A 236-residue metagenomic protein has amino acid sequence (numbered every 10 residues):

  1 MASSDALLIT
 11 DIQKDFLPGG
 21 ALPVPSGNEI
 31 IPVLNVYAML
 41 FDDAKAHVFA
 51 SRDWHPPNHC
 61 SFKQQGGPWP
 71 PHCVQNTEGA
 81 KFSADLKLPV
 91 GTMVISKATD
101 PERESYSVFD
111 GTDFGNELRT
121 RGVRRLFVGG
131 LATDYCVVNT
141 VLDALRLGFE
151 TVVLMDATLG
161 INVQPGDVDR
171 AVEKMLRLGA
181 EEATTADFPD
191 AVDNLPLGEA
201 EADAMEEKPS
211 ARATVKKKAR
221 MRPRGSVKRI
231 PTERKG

Functional and structural regions predicted by a protein language model:
M1-A98, T120, R124, E150-V152 (+1 more regions): Active-site acidic carboxylates
L34-L40, Y135-G148: Histidine-anchored nucleotide/phosphate-binding helix
P57-C60, R103, V137: Short catalytic/ligand-binding loop motif for oxyanion handling, primarily in non-cytosolic enzymes, centered on
T99-G122: Alpha-helical scaffold elements lining the catalytic groove of polysaccharide deacetylases
E102-S105, L159-V163: Short, small-residue-enriched loops and turns at beta-alpha junctions that line or gate enzyme active sites
D110, V137-T140, Q164-D167: Residues at alpha-helix caps and immediate loop-helix transition turns in enzyme cores, especially N- and C-cap
V123-N139, V153-T158: Glycine-rich anion-binding loop/nest that anchors nucleotide
